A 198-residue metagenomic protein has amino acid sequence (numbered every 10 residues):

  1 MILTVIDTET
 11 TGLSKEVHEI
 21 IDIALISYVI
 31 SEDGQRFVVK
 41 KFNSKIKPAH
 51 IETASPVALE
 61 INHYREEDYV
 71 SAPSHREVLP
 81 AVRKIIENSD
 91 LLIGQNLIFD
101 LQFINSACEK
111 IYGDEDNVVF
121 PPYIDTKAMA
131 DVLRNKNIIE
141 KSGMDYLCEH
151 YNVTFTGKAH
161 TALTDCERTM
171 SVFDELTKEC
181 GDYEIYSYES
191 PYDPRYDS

Functional and structural regions predicted by a protein language model:
M1-E109, N117, S142-Y151, T156-H160: Conserved non-catalytic scaffold segment of RNase H-like nuclease domains
T10-G12, A128, R168: Short, glycine/acidic-enriched loop or turn micro-motifs at the edges of active sites
V29, C108-Y112, L176-C180: Active-site catalytic pocket residues across diverse enzymes, especially alpha/beta-hydrolases
I104, M129, T169-F173: Buried hydrophobic packing segments
G113-P122: Glycine/proline-rich, flexible active-site/cofactor-binding loop segments that harbor closely spaced acidic
Y123-I139: Short alpha-helix plus adjacent loop in nuclease-associated cores
H150, T156, E167-S198: Acidic two-metal-ion nuclease catalytic site recognized across multiple nuclease folds, prominently DnaQ/RNase D-T
T164: Acidic donor-binding loop at a coil-to-helix junction in glycosyltransferase catalytic cores that engages
